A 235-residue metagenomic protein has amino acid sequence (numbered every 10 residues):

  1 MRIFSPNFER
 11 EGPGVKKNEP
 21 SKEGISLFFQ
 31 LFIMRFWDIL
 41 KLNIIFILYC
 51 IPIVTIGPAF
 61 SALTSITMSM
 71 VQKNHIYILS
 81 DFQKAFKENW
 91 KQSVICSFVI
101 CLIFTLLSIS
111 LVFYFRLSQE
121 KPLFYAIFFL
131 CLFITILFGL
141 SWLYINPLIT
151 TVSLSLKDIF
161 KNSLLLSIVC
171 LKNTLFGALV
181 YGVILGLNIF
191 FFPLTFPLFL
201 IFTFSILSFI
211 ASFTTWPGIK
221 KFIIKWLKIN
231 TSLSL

Functional and structural regions predicted by a protein language model:
M1-S118, L123-I127, C131, S141-L143 (+1 more regions): Helix-coil boundary and N-terminal low-complexity module in membrane systems
